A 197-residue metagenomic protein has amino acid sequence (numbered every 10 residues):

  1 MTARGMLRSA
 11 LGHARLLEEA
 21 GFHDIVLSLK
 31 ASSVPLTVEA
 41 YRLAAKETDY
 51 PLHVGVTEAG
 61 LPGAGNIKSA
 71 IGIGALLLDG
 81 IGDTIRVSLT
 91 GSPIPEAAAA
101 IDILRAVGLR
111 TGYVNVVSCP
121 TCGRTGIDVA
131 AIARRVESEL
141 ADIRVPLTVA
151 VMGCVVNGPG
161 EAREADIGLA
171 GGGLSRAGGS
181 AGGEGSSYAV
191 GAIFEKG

Functional and structural regions predicted by a protein language model:
M1-R144, T148-V151: Catalytic alpha/beta core domains of metabolic enzymes, predominantly
V56-T57, D79-P93, A170-G179, S187-K196: Glycine-rich phosphate-binding active-site loops on the catalytic face of alpha/beta enzymes
A59, P93, C122-G126, V155-A165 (+2 more regions): Conserved structured catalytic cores and adjacent interaction surfaces of nucleotide-binding/hydrolyzing enzymes
V129-L174, S180: C-terminal accessory/binding modules appended to enzymatic or scaffolding proteins
